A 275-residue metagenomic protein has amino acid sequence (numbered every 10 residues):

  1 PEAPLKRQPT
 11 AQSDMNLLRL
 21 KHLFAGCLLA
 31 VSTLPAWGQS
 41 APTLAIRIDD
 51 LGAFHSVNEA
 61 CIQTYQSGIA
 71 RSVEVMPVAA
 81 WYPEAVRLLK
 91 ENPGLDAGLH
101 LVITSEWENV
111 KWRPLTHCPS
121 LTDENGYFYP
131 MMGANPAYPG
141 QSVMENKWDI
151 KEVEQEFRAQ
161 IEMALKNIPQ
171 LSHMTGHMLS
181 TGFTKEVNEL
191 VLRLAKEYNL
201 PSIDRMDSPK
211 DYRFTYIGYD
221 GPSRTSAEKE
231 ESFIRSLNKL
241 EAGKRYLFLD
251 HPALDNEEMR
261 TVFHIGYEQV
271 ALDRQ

Functional and structural regions predicted by a protein language model:
D14-F24: Bacterial N-terminal signal peptides that target proteins for export
A25-P35: Bacterial N-terminal signal peptides
S40-C61: Boundary/entry segment of secreted carbohydrate-active catalytic domains
T43-A45, A70-S72, G94-G98, L171-T175 (+2 more regions): Structural preference for beta-strand elements that scaffold enzyme active sites
C61-Q66, A85-L95, P114, S120-T122 (+1 more regions): Acidic (Asp/Glu)-rich catalytic clusters
V110-V143, H264-E268: Active-site gating loops and adjacent loop-to-helix segments of metal-dependent hydrolytic enzymes
M144-E241: Catalytic domains of cell-wall/extracellular-matrix polysaccharide-remodeling enzymes, centered on de-N-acetylation
E230-Q275: C-terminal active-site rim and adjoining tail of enzyme catalytic domains
